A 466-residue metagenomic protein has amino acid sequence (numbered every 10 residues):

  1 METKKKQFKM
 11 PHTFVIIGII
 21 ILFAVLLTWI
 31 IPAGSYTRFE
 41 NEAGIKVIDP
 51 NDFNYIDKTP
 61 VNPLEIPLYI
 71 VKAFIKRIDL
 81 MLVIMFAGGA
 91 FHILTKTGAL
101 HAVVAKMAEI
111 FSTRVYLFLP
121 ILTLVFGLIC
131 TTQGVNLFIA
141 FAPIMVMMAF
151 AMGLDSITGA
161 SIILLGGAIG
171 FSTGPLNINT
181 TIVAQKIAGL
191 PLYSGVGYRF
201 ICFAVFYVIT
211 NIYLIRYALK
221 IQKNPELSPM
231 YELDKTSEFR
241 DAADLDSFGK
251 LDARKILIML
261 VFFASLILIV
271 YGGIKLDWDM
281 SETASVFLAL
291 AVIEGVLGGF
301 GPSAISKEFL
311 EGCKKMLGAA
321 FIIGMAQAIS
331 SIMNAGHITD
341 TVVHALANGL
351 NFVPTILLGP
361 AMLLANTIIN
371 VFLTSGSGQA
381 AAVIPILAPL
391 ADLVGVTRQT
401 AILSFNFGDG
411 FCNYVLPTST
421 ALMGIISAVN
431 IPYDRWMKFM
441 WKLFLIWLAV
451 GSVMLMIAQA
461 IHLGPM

Functional and structural regions predicted by a protein language model:
M1-F14, R38-I48, G197-E308, P432 (+2 more regions): Long, contiguous bundles of hydrophobic transmembrane helices that form the permeation core of multi-pass
P11, L350-M466: C-terminal transmembrane helix pair
T13-L22, K46-H101, W278-T341: Core transmembrane alpha-helical segments of multi-pass membrane transporters/permeases
I16-P32, I84-H92, V125-G127, G170 (+6 more regions): Hydrophobic core segments of alpha-helical transmembrane domains in multi-pass membrane transport and ion-translocation
I75-M81, A108-I121, M152-T158, I256 (+3 more regions): Membrane-interfacial loop-to-helix junctions in multi-pass transporters
I84, V115-I129, L154-S172, G195 (+3 more regions): Alpha-helical transmembrane segments of multi-pass membrane proteins
M85-F86, T113-I144, I323-M333, G349-P389 (+1 more regions): Hydrophobic alpha-helical transmembrane segments of multi-pass integral membrane proteins, predominantly secondary
G134, A140, D155-A184, Y198-T236: Transmembrane-helix bundle segments that line or gate the permeation/cavity pathway in multi-pass membrane proteins
